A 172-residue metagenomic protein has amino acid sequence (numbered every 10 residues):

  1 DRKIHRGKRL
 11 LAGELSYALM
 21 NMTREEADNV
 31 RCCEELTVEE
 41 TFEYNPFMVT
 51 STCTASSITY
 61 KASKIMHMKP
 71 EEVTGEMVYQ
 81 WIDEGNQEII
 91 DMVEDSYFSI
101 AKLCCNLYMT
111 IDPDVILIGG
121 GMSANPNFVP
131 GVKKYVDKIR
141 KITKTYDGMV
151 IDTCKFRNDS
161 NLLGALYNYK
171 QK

Functional and structural regions predicted by a protein language model:
D1: Basic phosphate/pyrophosphate-binding loop/patch that engages nucleotide-derived ligands
I4-H5: Hydrophobic "anchor" residues
R9-M20: A short acidic/small-residue loop/turn micro-motif
M22-K172: ATP-binding/phosphotransfer module of carbohydrate and carboxylate kinases, centering on a glycine-rich
